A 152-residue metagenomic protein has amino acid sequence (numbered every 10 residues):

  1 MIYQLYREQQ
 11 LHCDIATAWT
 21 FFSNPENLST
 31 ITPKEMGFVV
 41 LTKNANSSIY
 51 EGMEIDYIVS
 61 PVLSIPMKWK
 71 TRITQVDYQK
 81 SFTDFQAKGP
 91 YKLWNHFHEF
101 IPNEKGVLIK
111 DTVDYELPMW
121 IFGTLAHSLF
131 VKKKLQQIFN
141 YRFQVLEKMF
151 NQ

Functional and structural regions predicted by a protein language model:
M1-Y50: Hydrophobic ligand-binding cavity/cleft-lining segments
I31, T112, K148-Q152: Amphipathic, soluble alpha-helical interaction motifs
G37, I58-L108, Q152: Hydrophobic-ligand binding "helix-grip"
V40, N44, E147-Q152: Short, highly charged C-terminal tails/helix-capping segments
I49-Y57: Short coil-to-beta transition motif at edge beta-strands of beta-rich domains
F85-Q137: Beta-strand/loop substructures that line and gate deep hydrophobic ligand-binding cavities in soluble
Q137-V145: A non-catalytic, amphipathic alpha-helix used as a structural packing/dimerization or gating element in enzyme scaffolds
